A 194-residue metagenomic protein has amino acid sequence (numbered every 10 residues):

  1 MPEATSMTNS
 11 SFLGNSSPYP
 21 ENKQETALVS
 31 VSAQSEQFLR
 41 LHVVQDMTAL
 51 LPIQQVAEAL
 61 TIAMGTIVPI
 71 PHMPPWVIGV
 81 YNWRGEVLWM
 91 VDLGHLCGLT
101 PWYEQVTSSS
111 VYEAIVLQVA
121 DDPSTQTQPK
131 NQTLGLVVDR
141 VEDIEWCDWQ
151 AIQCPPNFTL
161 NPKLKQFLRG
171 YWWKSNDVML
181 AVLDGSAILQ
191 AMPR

Functional and structural regions predicted by a protein language model:
M1-R194: An acidic, low-aromatic, low-complexity terminal/linker signal
